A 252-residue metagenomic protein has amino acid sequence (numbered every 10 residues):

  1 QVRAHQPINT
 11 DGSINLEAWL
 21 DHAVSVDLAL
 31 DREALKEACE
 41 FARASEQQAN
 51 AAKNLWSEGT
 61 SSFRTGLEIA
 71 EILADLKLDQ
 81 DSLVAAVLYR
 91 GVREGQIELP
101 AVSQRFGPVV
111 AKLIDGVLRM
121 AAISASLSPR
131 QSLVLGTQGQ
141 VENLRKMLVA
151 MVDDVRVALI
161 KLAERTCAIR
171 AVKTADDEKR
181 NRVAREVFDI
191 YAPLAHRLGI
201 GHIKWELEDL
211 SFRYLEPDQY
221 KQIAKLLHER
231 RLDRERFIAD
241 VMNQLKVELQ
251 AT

Functional and structural regions predicted by a protein language model:
Q1-T252: Active-site helical microenvironments for divalent-metal-assisted chemistry
